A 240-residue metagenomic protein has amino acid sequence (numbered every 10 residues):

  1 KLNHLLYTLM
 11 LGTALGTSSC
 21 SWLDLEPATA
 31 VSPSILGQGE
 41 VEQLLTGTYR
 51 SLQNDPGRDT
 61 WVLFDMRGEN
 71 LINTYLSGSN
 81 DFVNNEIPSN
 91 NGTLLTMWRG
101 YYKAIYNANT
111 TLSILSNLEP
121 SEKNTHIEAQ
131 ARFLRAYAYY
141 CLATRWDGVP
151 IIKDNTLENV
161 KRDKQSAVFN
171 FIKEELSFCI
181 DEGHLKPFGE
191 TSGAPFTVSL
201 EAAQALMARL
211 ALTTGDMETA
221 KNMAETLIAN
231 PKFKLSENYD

Functional and structural regions predicted by a protein language model:
K1-Y7: Bacterial N-terminal signal peptides that target proteins for export
Y7-G16: Bacterial N-terminal signal peptides
S19-D65, A224: Membrane-proximal, proline-rich intrinsically disordered regions
G39, G215, K221-D240: Extended ligand-binding clefts on enzyme/binding-domain cores
E42-L44, R50, G78-W146, E158-D163 (+1 more regions): Conserved, well-structured interaction surfaces
